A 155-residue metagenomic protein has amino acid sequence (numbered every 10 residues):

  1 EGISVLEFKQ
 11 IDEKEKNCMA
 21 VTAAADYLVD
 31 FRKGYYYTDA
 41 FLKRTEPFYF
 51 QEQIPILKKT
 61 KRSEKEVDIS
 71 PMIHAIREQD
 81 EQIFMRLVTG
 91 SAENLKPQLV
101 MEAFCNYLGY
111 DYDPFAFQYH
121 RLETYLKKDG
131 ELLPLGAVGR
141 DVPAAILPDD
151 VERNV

Functional and structural regions predicted by a protein language model:
E1, K33-P47, S91-M101: Short, conserved charged micro-motifs
E1-L28: Ordered, amphipathic secondary-structure segments that act as subunit-interaction surfaces in large macromolecular
E13-K16, Y37, F84: Residues in flexible loops and secondary-structure boundaries
T22-F31, D80-L87: Short, hydrophobic beta-strand segments
A25-K65: A contiguous pocket-lining binding segment that forms or flanks enzyme active sites
F50-V155: Core RNA-modification/binding signature centered on pseudouridine synthases
